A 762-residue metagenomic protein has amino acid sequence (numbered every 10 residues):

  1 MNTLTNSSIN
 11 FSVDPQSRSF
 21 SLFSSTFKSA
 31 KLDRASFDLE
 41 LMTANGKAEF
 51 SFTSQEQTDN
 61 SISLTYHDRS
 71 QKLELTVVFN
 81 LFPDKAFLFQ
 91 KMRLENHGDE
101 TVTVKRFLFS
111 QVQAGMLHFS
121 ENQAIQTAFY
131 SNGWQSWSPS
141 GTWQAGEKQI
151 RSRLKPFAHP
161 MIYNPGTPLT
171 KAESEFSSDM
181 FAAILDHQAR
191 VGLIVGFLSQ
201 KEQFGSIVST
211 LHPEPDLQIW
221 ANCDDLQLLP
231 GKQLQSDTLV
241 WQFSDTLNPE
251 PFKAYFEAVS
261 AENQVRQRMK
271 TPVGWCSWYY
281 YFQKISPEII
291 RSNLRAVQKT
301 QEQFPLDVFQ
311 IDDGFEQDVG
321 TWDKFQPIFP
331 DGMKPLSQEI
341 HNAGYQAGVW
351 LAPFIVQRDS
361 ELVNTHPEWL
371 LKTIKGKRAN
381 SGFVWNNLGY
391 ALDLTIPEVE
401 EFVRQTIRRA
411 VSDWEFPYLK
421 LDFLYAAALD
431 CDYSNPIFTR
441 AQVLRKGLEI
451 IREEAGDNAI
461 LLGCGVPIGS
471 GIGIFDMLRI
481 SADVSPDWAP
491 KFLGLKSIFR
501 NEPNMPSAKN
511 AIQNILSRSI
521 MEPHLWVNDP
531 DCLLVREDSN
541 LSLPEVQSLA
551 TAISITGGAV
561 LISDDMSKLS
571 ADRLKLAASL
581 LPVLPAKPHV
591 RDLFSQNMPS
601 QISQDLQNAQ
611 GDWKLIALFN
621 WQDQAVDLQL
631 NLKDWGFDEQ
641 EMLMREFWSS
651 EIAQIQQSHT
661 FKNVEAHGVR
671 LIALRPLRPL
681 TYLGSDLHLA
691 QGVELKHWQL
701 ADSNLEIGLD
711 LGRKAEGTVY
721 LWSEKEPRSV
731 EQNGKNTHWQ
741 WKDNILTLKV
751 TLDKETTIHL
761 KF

Functional and structural regions predicted by a protein language model:
N2-I9, V13, R18-G205: Polysaccharide-binding surfaces and accessory modules of carbohydrate-active proteins
T101, H187-R266: Extended acidic/polar, glycine-enriched regions that form or flank non-catalytic beta-rich accessory modules
V112-A124, K633-S649, L721-G734: Solvent-exposed beta-hairpin/edge-strand motifs
F157, N528-D538, L561-Q624, I652 (+1 more regions): Glycan-recognition and catalytic regions of carbohydrate-active enzymes
E175-A183, H187-V191, L549, I553-T556 (+5 more regions): Carbohydrate-binding surface patches
T271-R408, S412-S434: Aromatic-lined carbohydrate-binding/catalytic grooves of carbohydrate-active enzymes
V363-P397, E401, K446-L569, L593-N597: Glycan-recognition surfaces
A653-F762: Non-catalytic C-terminal accessory domains or segments of carbohydrate-active enzymes
